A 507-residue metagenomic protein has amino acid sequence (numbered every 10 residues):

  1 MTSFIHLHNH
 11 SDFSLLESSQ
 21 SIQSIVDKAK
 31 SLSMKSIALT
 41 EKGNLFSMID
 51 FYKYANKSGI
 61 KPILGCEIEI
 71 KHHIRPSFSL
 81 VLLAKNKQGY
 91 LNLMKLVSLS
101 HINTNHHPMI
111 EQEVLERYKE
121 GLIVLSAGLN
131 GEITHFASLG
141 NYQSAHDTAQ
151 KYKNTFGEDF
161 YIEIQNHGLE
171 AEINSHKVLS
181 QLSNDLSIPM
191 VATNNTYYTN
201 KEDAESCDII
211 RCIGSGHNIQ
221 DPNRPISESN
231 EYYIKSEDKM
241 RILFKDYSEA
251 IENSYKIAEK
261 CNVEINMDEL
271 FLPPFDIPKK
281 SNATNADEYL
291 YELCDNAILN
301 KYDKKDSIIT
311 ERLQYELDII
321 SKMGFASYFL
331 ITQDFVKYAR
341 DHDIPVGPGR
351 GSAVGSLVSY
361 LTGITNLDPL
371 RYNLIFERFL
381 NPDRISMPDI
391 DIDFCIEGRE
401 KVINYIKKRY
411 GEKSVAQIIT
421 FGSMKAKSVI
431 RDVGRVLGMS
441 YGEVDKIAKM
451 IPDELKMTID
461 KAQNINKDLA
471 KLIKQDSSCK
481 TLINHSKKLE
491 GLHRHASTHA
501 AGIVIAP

Functional and structural regions predicted by a protein language model:
M1-P507: Alpha-helical scaffold/interaction cores of sigma-54-like transcription cofactors and many family A DNA polymerases
